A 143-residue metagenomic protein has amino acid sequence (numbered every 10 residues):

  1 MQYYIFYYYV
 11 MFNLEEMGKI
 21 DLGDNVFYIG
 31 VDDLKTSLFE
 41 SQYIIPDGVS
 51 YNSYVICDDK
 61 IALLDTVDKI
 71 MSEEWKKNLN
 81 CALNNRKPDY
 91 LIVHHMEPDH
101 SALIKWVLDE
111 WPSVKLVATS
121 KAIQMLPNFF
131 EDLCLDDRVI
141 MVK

Functional and structural regions predicted by a protein language model:
Q2-Y9: Low-complexity, intrinsically disordered or signal/transmembrane-proximal segments
F12-E15, E74: Short alpha-helical segments and helix-capping/turn motifs at coil-helix boundaries
L14, I20-D24, V117-K143: Metallo-beta-lactamase
K19-L79: Conserved beta-strand hairpin/beta-sheet module of binuclear metal-dependent hydrolase folds, prominently
F27-I29, A62, I92, V117 (+1 more regions): Hydrophobic/aromatic beta-strand patches that form the interior of the parallel beta-sheet core in alpha/beta enzyme
T36, M96-S101, I123-L126: Active-site environment of divalent metal-dependent phosphoester hydrolases
D59-K60, K87, P112-S113, L135-D136: Short coil/turn connectors at secondary-structure junctions
I70-V117: Active-site metal-binding motif and surrounding structural segment of the metallo-beta-lactamase
